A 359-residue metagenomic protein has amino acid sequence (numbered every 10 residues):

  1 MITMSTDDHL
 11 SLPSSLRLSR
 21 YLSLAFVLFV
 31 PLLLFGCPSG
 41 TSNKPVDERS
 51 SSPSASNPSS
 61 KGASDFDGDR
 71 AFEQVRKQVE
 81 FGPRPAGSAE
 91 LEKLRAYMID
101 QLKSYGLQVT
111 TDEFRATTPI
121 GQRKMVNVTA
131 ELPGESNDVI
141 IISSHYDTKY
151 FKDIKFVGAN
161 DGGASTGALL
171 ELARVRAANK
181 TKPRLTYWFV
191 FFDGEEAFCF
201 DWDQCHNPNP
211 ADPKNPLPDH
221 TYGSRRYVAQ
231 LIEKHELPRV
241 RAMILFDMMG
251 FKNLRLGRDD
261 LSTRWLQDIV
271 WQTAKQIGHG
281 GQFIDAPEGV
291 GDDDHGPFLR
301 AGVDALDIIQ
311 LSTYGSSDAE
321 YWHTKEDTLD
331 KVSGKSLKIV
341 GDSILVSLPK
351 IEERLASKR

Functional and structural regions predicted by a protein language model:
M1-L18: N-terminal secretory signal peptides that target proteins for export/translocation
L33-G36: C-terminal motif of bacterial Sec signal peptides marking the signal peptidase cleavage site
P38-T41: Bacterial signal peptide processing site
P45, S50-K93, Y105, S316-K331: N-terminal capping segment at the start of a domain
P58-D65, V79-E90, A116-T118, K152-G163 (+4 more regions): Second-shell loop/turn segments in exported
K77-E135: A non-catalytic alpha/beta surface segment that caps or lines the substrate-entry region of metallo-dependent hydrolase
R115-T117, A242, M249-R359: Active-site-adjacent substrate-binding region of metalloamidase/peptidase-like peptide-processing proteins
D153-I269: Acidic/histidine-rich catalytic neighborhood of metal-dependent amide-processing enzymes
